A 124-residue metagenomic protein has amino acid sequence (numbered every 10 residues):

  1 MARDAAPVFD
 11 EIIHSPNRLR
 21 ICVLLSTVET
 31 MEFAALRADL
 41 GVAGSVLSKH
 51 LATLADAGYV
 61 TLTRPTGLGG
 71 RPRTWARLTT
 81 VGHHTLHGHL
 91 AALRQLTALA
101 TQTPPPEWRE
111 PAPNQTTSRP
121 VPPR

Functional and structural regions predicted by a protein language model:
M1-A6, R20-T27, V81-R124: Amphipathic alpha-helical dimerization/coiled-coil segments that flank or bridge DNA-binding/regulatory modules
A5-V46, T66-G70, W75: N-terminal helix-turn-helix DNA-binding core of bacterial DNA-binding proteins
V46-S48, P113: Generic cytosolic/nucleocytoplasmic N-terminal low-complexity/intrinsically disordered segments
L51-A52: Short, hydrophobic-biased segments on the C-terminal half of alpha helices that form "recognition helices"
G58: Glycine-centered, phosphate/nucleic-acid-interacting loop/turn motifs that mediate DNA/RNA or nucleotide
L62: Short beta-strand "wing" residues that participate in macromolecule-binding interfaces
